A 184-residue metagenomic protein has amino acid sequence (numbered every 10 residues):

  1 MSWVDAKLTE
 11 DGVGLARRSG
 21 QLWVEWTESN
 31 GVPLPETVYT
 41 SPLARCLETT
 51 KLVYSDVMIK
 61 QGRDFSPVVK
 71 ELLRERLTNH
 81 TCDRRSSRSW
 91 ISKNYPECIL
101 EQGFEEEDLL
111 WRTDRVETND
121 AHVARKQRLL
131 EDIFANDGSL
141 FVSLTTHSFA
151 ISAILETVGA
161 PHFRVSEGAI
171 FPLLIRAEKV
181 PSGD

Functional and structural regions predicted by a protein language model:
M1-F65, V69, S92, D114 (+1 more regions): Active-site-proximal alpha-helix that buttresses catalytic centers in soluble enzyme cores
M1-L34, A135, S139, F149 (+2 more regions): An N-terminal RHG(E/S)-centered segment typical of histidine phosphatases
W3, L47, R63-Y95, I99-R112: Signature for phosphate-centric chemistry
A44, L73, F149: Catalytic metal-binding/acid-base residues of hydrolase active sites
L47-V53, H80, A153-T157: A short acidic (Asp/Glu
D83, N119-A121: Charged, often Cys/His-bearing segments associated with DNA-binding zinc-finger transcription factors
H122-G138: A short, acidic, amphipathic alpha-helical segment used as a generic capping/interface helix at domain edges
